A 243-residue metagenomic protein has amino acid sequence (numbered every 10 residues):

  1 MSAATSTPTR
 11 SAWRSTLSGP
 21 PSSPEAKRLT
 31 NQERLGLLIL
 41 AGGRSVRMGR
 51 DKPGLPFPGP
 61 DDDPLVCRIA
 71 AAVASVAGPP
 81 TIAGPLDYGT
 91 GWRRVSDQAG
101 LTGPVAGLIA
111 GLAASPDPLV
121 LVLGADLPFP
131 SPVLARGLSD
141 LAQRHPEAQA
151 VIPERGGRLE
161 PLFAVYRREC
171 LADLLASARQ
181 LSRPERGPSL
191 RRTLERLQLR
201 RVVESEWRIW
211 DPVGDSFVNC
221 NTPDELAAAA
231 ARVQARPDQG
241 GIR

Functional and structural regions predicted by a protein language model:
M1-P24: Vicinal oxygen chelate
A3, L40, T222-P223: A short, hydrophobic/aromatic-rich structural module that often spans a beta strand with its adjoining loop
L17, L86, D224: A broadly conserved detector of short glycine/acidic/proline-rich loop/turn motifs that flank catalytic sites and bind
P20, R44-R47, E225-A227: Short, acidic Gly/Pro/Ser/Thr-rich loop/turn segments
A26-G36, P223-R243: SAM-dependent methyltransferases
T30-D215, Q234: Nucleotide and nucleotide-moiety/phosphate-recognizing core
F217-N221: Long, charged alpha-helical interface segments
